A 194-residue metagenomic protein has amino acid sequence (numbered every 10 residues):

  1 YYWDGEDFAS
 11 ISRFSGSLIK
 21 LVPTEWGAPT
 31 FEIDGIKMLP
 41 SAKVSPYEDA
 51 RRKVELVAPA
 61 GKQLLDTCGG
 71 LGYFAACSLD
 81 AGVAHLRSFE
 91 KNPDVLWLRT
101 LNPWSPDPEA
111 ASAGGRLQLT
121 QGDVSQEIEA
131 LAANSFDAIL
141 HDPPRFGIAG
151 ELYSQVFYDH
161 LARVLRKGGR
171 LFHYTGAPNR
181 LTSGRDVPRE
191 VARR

Functional and structural regions predicted by a protein language model:
Y1-T24: N-terminal auxiliary segments of SAM/dcSAM-dependent transferases
V44-K62: Conserved alpha-helix/loop element of class I SAM-dependent methyltransferases that forms part of the SAM/SAH-binding
A60-L71: Conserved class I S-adenosyl-L-methionine
L71-V83: Conserved SAM-binding loop of SAM-dependent methyltransferases across substrates and taxa, primarily the Class I
F89-A132: S-adenosyl-L-methionine
Y153-K167: A short glycine-rich, Lys/Arg-flanked "PGG" loop and its adjoining helix->strand segment in the class I
G168-G176: Conserved beta-strand signature within the Rossmann-like core of class I S-adenosyl-L-methionine
S183-R194: Conserved Class I S-adenosyl-L-methionine
